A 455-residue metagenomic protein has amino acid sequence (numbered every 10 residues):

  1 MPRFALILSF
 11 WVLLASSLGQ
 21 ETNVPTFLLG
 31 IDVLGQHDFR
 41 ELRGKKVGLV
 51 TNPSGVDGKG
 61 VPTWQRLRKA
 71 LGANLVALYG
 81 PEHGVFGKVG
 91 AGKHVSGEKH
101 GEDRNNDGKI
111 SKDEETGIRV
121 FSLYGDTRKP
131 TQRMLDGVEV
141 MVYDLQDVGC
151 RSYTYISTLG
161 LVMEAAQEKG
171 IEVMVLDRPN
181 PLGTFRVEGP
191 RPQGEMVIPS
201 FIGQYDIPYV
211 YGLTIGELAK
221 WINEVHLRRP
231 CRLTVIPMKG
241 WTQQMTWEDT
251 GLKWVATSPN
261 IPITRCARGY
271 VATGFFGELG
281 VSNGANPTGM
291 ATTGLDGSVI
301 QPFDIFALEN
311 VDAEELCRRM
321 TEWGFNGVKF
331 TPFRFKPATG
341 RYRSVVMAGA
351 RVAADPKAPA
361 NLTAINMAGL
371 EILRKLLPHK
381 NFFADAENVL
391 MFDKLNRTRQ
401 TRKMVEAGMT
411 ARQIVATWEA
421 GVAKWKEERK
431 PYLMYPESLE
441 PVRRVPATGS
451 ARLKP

Functional and structural regions predicted by a protein language model:
A5-S16: Bacterial N-terminal signal peptides
N74-E82, L176: Short internal beta-strands
F86-G92, M174-P199: Glycine-rich, charge-decorated loop segments at or immediately adjacent to ligand/cofactor-binding or catalytic sites
H94-E139, C150: Glycine-rich oxoanion-binding loops at beta->alpha junctions
D147-L159: Glycine/threonine-rich flexible loop motifs
I198-F275: Conserved anion/nucleotide-ligand pocket segment
W241-F333: Glycine-rich, aromatic-lined ligand/substrate-binding cores of catalytic and carbohydrate-binding domains
P302, A307-A416: Conserved functional hotspot residues or short segments at active or partner-binding sites across diverse domains
